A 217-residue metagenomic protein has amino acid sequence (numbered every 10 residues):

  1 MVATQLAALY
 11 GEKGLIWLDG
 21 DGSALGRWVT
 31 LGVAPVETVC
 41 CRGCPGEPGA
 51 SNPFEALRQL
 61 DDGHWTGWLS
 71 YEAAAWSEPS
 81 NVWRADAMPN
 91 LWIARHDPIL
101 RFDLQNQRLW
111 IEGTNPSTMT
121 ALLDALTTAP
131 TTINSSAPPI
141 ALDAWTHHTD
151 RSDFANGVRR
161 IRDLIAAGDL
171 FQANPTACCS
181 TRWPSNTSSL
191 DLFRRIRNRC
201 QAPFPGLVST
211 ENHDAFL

Functional and structural regions predicted by a protein language model:
M1-L217: Extended alpha-helical targeting/anchoring segments, especially N-terminal organellar/secretory targeting helices
